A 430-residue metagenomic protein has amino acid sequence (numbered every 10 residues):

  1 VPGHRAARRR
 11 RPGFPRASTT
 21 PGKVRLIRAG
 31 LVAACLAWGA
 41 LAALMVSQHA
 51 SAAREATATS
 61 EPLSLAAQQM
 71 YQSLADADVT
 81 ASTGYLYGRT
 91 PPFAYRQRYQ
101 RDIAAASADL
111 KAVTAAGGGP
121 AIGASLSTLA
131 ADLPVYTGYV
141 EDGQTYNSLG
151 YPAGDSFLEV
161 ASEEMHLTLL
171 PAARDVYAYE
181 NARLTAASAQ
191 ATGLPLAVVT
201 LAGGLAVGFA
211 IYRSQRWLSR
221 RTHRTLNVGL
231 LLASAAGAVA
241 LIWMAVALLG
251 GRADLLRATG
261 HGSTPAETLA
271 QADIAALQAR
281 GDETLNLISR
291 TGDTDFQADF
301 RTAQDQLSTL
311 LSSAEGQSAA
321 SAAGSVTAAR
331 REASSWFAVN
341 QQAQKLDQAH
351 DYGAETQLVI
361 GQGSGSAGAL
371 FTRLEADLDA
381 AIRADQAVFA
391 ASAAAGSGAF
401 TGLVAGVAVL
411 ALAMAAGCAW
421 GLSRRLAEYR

Functional and structural regions predicted by a protein language model:
P2-G3, R9-L26, L196-A240, A247 (+1 more regions): Juxtamembrane interface at the cytosolic side of transmembrane helices
A6-P12, L169-A187, G203-Q215, T372-A394: Juxtamembrane amphipathic/hinge helix adjacent to a transmembrane helix
A34-C35, L41-L44, Q341-Q344, Q348 (+2 more regions): Polytopic transmembrane helical bundles with strong interfacial aromatic enrichment
G39-T59, L241-H261: N-terminal membrane-insertion alpha helix
A52-S125, L256-A328: Membrane-proximal N-terminal soluble sensing/regulatory segments of transmembrane proteins
P120-A191, A323-E375, A393: Polar/charged, Q/E/K-enriched amphipathic alpha-helical segments with strong coiled-coil propensity that act as
L184-V199, F389-V404: Membrane-interface helix-start motif
T268-Q271, L277, G281, S312-Q317 (+5 more regions): Mature extracytoplasmic or organellar-lumen-exposed domains after removal of signal/transit peptides
